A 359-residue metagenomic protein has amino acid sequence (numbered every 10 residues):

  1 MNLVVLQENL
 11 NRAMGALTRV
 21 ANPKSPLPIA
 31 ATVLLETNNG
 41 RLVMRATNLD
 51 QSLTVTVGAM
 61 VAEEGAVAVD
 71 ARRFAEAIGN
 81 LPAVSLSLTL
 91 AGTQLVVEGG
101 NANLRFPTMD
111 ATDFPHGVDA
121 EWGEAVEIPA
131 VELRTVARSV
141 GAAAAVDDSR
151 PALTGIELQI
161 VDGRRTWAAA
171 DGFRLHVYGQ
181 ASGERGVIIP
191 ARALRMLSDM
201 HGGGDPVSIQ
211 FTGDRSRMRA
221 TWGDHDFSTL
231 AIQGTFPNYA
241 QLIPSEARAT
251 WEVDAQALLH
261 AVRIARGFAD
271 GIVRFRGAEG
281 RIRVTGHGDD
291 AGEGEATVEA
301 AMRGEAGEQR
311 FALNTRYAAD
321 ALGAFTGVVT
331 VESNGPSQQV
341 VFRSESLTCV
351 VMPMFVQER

Functional and structural regions predicted by a protein language model:
M1-R359: Structural preference for solvent-exposed beta-strand-turn elements and adjacent flexible terminal/loop segments within
